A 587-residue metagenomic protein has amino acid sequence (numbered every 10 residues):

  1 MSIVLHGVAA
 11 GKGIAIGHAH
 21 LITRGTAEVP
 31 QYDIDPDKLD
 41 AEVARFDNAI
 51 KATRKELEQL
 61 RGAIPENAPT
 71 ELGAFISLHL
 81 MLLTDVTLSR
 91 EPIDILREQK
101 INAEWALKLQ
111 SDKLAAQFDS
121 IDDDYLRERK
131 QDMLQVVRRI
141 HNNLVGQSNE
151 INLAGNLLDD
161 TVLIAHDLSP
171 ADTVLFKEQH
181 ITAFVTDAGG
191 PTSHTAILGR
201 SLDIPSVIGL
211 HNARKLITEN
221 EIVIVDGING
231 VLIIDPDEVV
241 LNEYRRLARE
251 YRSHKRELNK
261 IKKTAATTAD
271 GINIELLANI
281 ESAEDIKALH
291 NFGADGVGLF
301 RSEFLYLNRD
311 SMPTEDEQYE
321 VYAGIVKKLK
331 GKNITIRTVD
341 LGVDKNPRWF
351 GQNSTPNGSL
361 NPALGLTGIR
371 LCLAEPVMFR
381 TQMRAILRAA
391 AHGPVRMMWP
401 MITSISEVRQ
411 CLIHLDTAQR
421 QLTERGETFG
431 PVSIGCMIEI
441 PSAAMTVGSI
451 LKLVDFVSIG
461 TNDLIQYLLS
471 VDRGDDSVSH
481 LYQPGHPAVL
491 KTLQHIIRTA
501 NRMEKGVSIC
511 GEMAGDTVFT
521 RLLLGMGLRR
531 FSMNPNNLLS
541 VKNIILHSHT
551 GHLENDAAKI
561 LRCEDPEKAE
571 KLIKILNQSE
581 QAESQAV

Functional and structural regions predicted by a protein language model:
M1-K328, I334-L341, E375, Q382-M383 (+7 more regions): Non-catalytic, soluble scaffold/interaction modules
K255-V587: Conserved alpha/beta-domain cores
